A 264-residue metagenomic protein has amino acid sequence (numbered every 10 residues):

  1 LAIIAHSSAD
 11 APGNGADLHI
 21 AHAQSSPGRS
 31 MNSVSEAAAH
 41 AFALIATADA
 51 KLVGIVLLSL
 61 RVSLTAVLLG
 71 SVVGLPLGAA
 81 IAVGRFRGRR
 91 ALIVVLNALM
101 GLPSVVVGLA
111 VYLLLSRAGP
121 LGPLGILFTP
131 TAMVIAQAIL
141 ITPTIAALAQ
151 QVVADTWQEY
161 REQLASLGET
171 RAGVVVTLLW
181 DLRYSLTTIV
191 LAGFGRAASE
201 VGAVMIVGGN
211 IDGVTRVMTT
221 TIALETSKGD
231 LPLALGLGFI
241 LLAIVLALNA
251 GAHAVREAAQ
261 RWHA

Functional and structural regions predicted by a protein language model:
I3-A11, G15-A39, F86-R89, G251-A264: Transmembrane alpha-helical segments of polytopic membrane transport and secretion proteins
S26-V67, V83-R89, L178, E225-P232: Periplasmic/extracellular loop-to-transmembrane helix junction in inner-membrane transport proteins
S33-A43, A50, V107-I139, G208-I211: Membrane-interfacial helix termini and adjacent extracytoplasmic/periplasmic loops of multi-pass transporters
I45-A48, I206-L246, A250-A254: Interhelical loop and adjacent transmembrane-helix boundary motif in polytopic membrane transport permeases
S63, V67-A79, V105, L109 (+6 more regions): Hydrophobic positions within alpha-helical transmembrane segments of bacterial inner-membrane proteins
T65-L96, R171, L178-L179, A250-E257: Transmembrane-helix boundary motif in ABC transporter permease subunits
A147-R161, A165-G168, A172-T177, L235-A264: C-terminal transmembrane helix and the adjacent membrane-cytosol boundary/short C-terminal tail of inner/organellar
L148-A149, V153-T156, R171-A203: Transmembrane alpha-helices
